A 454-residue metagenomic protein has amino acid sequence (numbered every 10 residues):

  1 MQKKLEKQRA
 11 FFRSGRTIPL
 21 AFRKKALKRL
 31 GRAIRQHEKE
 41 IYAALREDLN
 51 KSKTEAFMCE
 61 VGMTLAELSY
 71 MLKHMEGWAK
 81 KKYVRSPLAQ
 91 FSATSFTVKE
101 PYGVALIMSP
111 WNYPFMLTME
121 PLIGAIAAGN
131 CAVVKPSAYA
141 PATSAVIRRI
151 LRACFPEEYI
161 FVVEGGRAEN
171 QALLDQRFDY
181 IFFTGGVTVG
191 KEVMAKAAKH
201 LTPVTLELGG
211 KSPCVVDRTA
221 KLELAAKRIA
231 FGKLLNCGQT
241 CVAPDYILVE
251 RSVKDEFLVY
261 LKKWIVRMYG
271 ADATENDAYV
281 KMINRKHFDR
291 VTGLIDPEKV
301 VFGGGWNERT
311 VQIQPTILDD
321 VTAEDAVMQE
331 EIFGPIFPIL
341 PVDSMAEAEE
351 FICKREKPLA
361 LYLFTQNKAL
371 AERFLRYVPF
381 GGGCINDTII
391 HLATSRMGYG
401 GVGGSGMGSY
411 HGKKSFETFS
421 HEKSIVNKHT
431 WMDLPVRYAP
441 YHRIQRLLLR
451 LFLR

Functional and structural regions predicted by a protein language model:
M1, L20, E38, L222 (+3 more regions): Residues at or immediately preceding the N-termini of alpha-helices
M1-F96: N-terminal Rossmann-like NAD(P)+-binding subdomain of aldehyde/semialdehyde dehydrogenases
R16, G31-I34, E38, L49 (+12 more regions): Structural signal for hydrophobic packing residues in well-ordered secondary-structure cores of soluble enzyme domains
I18-P19, V215, Q312-R454: Conserved C-terminal structural/oligomerization subdomain of aldehyde/semialdehyde dehydrogenase
R23, L68, G129, I160 (+7 more regions): Residue-level signal for inorganic ion chemistry
L88-L224: Rossmann-like NAD(P) dinucleotide-binding subdomain of oxidoreductase/dehydrogenase enzymes
F155, V189-T322, I385, L453: ALDH superfamily catalytic-core signature
